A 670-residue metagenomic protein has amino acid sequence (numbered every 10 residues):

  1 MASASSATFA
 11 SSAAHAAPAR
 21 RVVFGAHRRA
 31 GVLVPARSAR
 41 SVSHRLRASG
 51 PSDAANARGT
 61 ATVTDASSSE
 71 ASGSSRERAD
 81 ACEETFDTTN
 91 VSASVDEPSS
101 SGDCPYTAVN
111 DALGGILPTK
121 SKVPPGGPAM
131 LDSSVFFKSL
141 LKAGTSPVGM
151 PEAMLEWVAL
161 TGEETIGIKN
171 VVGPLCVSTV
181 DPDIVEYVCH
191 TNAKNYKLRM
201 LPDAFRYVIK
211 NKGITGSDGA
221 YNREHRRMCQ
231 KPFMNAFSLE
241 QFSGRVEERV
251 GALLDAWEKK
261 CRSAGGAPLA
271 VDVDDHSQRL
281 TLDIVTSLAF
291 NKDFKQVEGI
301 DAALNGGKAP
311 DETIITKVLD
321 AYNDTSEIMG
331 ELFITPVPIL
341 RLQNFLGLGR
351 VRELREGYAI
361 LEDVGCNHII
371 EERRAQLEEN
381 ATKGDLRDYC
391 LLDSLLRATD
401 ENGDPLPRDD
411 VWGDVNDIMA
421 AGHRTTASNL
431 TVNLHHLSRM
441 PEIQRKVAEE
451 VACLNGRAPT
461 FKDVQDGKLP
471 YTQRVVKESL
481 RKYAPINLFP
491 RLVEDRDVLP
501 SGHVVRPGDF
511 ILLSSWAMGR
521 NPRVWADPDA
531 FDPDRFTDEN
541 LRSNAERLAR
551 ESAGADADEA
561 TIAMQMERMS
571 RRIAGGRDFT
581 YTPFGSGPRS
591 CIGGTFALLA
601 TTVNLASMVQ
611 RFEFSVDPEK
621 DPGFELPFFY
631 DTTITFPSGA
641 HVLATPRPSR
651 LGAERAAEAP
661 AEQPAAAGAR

Functional and structural regions predicted by a protein language model:
M1-A36: N-terminal chloroplast transit peptides
S75-R76, D80-N211, D218-E224, E247-A252 (+7 more regions): N-terminal membrane-proximal hinge/A-helix region immediately C-terminal to the signal-anchor transmembrane segment
Y106-N110, P118, P124, K197-F205 (+3 more regions): Cytochrome P450 heme-thiolate monooxygenase catalytic core
L141-E163, A458-S501, S638: Conserved cytochrome P450 K-helix E-x-x-R motif and the immediately C-terminal K′/meander segment
N235-Q241, A381-G384, F461-P470, C591-G593: Conserved, non-catalytic sequence blocks in retroelement Pol enzymes and Pol-derived host proteins
T425-L437, N604: Short, small-residue alpha-helix embedded
P441-Q444, I511, G576, G594-T632: Cytochrome P450 heme-binding "Cys pocket" and the immediately downstream C-terminal segment
Y483, L513-R571: Conserved cytochrome P450 K-helix/beta-meander segment immediately N-terminal to the heme-binding cysteine loop
